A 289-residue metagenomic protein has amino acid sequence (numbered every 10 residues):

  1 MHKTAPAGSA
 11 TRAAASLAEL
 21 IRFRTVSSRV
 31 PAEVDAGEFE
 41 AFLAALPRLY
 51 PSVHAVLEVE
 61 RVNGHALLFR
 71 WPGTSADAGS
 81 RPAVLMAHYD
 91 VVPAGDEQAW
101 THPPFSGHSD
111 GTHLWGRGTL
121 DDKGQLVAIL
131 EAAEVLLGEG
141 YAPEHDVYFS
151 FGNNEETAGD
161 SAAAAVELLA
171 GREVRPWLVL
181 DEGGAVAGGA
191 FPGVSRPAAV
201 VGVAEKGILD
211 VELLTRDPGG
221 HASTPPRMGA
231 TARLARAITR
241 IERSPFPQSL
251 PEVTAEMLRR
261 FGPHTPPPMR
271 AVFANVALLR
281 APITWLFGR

Functional and structural regions predicted by a protein language model:
M1-T119, L136-P143: Acidic/His- and Gly-rich active-site-bordering loop/insert found across diverse amide/peptide-bond hydrolases
S27-S28, Y89-V92, N154-T157, A185-A187 (+1 more regions): Solvent-exposed loop/turn segments at secondary-structure junctions within structured extracellular/periplasmic domains
P72, L214-P218: Solvent-exposed residues in well-ordered beta-strands and their adjoining turns, especially edge/terminal strands
P104-S106, I208-L214: Active-site-adjacent bridging/hinge elements
H113-L114, L120-V200: Acidic/histidine-rich catalytic neighborhood of metal-dependent amide-processing enzymes
L120, D217-S223: A generic structural motif
L169-W177, A185-R196, V201-D210, A222-R289: Acidic-enriched catalytic cores of C-N bond-cleaving enzymes acting on peptides and small amides
